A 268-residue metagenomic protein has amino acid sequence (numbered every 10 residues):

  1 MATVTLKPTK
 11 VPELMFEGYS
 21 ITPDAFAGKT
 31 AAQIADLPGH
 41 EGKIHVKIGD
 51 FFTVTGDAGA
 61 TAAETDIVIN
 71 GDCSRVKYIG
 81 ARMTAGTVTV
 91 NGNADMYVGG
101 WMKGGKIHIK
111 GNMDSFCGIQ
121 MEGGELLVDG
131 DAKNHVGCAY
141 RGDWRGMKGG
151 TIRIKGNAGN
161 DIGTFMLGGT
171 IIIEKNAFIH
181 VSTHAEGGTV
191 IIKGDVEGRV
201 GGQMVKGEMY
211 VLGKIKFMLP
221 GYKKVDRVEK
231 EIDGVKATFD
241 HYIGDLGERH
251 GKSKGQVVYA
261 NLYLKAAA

Functional and structural regions predicted by a protein language model:
M1-D72, K77-Y78, L127-D129, K133 (+5 more regions): Intrinsically disordered, low-complexity terminal regions
E64-K103, H108-D114, G118: Surface-facing alpha-helical segments and adjacent helix-coil boundary elements at the starts of domains
M83, M102-K103, M121, M166 (+2 more regions): Core hydrophobic positions of leucine-rich repeats
G105, I119-Q120, G124, R141-D143: Right-handed parallel beta-helix/beta-solenoid
